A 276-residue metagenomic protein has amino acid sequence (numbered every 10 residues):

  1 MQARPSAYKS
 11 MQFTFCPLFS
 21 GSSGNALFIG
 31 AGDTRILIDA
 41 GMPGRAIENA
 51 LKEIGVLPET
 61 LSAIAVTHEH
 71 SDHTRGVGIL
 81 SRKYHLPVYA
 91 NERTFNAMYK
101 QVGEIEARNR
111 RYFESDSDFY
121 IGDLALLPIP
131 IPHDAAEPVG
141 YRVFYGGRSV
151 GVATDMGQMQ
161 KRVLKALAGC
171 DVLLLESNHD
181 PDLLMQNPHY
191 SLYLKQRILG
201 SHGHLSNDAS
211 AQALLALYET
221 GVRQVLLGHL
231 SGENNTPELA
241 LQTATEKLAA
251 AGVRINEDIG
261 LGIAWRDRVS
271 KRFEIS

Functional and structural regions predicted by a protein language model:
M1-I54, V139-D155, V172: Conserved beta-strand hairpin/beta-sheet module of binuclear metal-dependent hydrolase folds, prominently
C16-A26, T67-H73, V77, Y99: Structured catalytic core of nucleotide-sugar glycosyltransferases
I38-G41, S62-E69, Y89-E92, G151-T154 (+3 more regions): Active-site neighborhood of phospho(di)ester-bond hydrolases with catalytic His/Asp-centered motifs
G44-A90: Active-site metal-binding motif and surrounding structural segment of the metallo-beta-lactamase
H70-T74, N96-A97, A136, Q158-K161 (+2 more regions): Active-site environment of divalent metal-dependent phosphoester hydrolases
R75-Y84, Y99-Q101, N235-Q242: Metal-dependent catalytic neighborhoods of phosphoester/phosphodiester hydrolases
E92-G140, F144-G147: Metallo-beta-lactamase
K161-G262: Cap/insert and terminal regions of metallo-dependent hydrolase folds
